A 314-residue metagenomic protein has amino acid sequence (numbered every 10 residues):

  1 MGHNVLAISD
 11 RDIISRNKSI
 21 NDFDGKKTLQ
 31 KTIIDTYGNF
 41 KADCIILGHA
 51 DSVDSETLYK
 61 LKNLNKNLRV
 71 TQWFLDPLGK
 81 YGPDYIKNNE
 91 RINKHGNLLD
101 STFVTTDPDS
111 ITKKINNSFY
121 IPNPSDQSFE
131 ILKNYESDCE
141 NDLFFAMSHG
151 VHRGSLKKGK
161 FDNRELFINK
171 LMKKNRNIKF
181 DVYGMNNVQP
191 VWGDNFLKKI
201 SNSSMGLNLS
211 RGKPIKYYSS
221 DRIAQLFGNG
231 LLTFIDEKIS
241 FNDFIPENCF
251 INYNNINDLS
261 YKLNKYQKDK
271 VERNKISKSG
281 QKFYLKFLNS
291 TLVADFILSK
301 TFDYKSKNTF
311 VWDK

Functional and structural regions predicted by a protein language model:
M1-I20, D24-T28, T32, F40 (+2 more regions): Nucleotide-sugar donor-binding catalytic core of glycosyltransferases
M1-P77, Y81, N252, V293-S299 (+1 more regions): N-terminal pre-catalytic "stem/leader" segment of glycosyltransferase-like enzymes
Y37, L61-K62, G96, I200 (+1 more regions): Short hydrophobic patches on amphipathic alpha-helices that form coiled-coil/helix-mediated interaction surfaces
T71-I86, K94, T102-F103: Glycine-rich beta-alpha loop elements in corrinoid/cobalamin-binding modules across cobalamin-dependent enzymes
D243-F250, N254, Y261: Acidic, glycine-centered active-site loop in nucleotide-sugar glycosyltransferases
C249-I256, Y266-K270: Conserved acidic donor-binding segment of nucleotide-sugar-dependent glycosyltransferases
Y261-K314: C-terminal amphipathic helix plus adjacent low-complexity, charged tail appended to glycosyltransferase catalytic
